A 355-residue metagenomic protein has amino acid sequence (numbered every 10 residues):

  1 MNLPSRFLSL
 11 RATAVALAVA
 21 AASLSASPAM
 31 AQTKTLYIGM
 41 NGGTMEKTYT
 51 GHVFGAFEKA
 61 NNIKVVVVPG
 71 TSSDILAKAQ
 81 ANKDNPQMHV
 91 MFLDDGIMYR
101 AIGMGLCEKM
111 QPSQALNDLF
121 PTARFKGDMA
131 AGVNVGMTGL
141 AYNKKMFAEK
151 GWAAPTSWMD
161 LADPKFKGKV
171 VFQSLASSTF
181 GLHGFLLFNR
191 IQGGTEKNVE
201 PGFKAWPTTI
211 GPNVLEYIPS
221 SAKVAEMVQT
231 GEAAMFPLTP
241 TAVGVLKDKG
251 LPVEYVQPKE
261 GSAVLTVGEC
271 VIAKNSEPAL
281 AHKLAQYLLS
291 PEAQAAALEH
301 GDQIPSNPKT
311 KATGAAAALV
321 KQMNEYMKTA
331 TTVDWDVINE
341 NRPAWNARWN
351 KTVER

Functional and structural regions predicted by a protein language model:
Q32-R100: Early extracytoplasmic/lumenal segment of secretory-pathway proteins
G43-T50, Q87-M88, F92-E226: Extracytoplasmic ligand-binding site segments that recognize negatively charged/polar headgroups
G96-R100, Q229, M235-P252: A ligand-binding cleft/hinge motif common to bilobed small-molecule-binding domains
E108-N117, M129-A131, M159, M235 (+2 more regions): Short beta-strand->loop
G136, K204-I210, Y217-I218, K249-A273 (+1 more regions): Periplasmic-binding protein-like
A141-M146, L186-I191, L265-P278, A296-E299: A bilobed periplasmic-binding-protein/Venus flytrap-type ligand-binding module shared by bacterial periplasmic
I272-A330: Mature extracytoplasmic/periplasmic domains
A315-R355: Extracellular/periplasmic bilobal clamshell ligand-binding domains
